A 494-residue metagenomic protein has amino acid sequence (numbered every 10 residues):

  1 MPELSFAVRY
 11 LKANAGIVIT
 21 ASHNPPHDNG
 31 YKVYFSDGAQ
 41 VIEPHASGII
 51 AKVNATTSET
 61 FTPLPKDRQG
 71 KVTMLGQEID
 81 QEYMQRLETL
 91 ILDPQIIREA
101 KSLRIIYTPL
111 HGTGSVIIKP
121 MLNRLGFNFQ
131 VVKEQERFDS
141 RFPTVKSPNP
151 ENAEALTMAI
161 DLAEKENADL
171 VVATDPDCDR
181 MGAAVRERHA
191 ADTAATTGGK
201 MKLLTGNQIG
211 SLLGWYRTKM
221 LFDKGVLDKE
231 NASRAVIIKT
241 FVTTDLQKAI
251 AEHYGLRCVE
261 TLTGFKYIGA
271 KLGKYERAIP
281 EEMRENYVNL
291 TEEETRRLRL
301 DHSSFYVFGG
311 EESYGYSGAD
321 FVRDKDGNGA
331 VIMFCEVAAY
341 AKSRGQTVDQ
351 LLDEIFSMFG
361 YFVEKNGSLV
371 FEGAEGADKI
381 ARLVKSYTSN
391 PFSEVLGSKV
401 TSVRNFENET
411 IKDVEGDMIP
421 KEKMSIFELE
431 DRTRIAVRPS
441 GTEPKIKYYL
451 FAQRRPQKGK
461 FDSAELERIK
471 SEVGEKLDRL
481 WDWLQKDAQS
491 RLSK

Functional and structural regions predicted by a protein language model:
M1-D28, N123, N128-G182: N-terminal small/polar loop signature for handling phosphorylated ligands or for N-terminal nucleophile
A21-N24, P109-M121, P176, F308-A330 (+1 more regions): Conserved phosphate/anionic-ligand binding catalytic regions in large, soluble enzymes, centered on
D28-F35, D179-I209, Q247-I250: Short Gly/Thr/Asp-enriched flexible loops that form oxyanion-binding sites at enzyme active sites
N29-A155, A163: Gly/Ser/Thr-enriched, mixed-charge loops and adjacent short helices that form phosphate/oxyanion-binding elements
Y34-P63, G206-V226, N231-R234, I238-Q247 (+1 more regions): Glycine-rich phosphate-binding loop plus the immediately following alpha-helix
Q40, P44-G48, E78-E82, G112-I117 (+10 more regions): Conserved active-site and cofactor/substrate-binding residues in soluble primary-metabolism enzymes
E164, A168-L170, D192-K200, M220-R438 (+1 more regions): Phosphate-binding and adjacent anionic-ligand microenvironments
